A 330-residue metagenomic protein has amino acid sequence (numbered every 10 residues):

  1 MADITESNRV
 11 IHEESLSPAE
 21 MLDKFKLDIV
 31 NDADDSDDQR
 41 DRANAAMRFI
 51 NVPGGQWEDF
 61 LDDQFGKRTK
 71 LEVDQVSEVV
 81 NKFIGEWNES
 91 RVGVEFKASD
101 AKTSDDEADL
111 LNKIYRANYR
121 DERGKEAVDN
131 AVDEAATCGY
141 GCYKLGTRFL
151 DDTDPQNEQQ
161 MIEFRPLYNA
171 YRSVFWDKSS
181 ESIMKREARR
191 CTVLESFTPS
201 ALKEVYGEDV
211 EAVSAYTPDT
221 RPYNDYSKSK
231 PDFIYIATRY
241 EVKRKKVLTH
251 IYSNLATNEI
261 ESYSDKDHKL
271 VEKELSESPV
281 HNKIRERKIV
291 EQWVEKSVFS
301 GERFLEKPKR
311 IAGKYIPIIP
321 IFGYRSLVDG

Functional and structural regions predicted by a protein language model:
M1-A312: Extended, helix-rich architectural segments
Y315: Basic, glycine-/proline-tolerant helical and adjacent loop/strand elements that line or dock onto nucleic-acid
I318-G330: Short, intrinsically disordered, charge-balanced linker/junction segments flanking boundaries in proteins
